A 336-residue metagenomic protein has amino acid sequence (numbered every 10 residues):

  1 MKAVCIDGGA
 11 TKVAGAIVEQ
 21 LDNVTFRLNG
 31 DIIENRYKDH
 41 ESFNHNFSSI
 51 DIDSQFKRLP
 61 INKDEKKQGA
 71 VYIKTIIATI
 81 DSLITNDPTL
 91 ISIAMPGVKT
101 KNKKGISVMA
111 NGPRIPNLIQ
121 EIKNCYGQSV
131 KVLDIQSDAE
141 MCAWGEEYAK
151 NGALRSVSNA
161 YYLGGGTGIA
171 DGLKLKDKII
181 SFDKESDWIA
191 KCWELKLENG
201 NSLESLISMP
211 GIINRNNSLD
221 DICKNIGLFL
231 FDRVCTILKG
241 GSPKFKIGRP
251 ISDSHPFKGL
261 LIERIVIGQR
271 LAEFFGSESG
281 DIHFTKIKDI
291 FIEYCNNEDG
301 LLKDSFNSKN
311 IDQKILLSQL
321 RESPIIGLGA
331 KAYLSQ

Functional and structural regions predicted by a protein language model:
K2, A14-K57, K123-G127, K131-Q136 (+3 more regions): Glycine/GP-enriched mid-protein hinge/lid loop-to-helix segment characteristic of carbohydrate kinases
A3-D7, L90-S92, N159-G164, R264-V266: Short glycine-aspartate micro-motif
D7, V108-G112, D134-M141, Y162-G165 (+1 more regions): Active-site nucleophile and cofactor-binding loops and adjacent substrate-binding regions of central metabolic enzymes
G9, I33-K38, I93-V98, M209 (+1 more regions): Short loop/turn segments at strand-loop or loop-helix junctions that form parts of catalytic or ligand-binding pockets
G9-K12, K99, A110, F245-L301 (+1 more regions): Glycine-rich phosphate-binding loops at beta-strand->alpha-helix junctions
F43-I50, E65-D81, T85-N159, G276-F306: Glycine-rich phosphate-binding loop and adjoining helix at the ATP-binding site of ATP-dependent phosphoryl-transfer
R58-T89, G200-S279: Adenine-nucleotide phosphate-binding core of ATP-dependent small-molecule kinases
E298-Q336: Conserved glycine-rich phosphate/nucleotide-binding loop and adjacent Mg2+-coordinating catalytic segment
